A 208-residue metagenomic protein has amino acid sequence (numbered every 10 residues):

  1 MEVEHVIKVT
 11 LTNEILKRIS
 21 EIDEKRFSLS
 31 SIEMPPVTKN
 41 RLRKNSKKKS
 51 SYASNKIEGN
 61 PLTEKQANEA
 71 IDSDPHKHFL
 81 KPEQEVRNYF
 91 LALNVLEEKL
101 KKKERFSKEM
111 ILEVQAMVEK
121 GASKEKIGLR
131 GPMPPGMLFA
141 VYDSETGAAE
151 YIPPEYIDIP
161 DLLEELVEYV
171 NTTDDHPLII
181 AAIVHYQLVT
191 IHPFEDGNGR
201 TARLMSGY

Functional and structural regions predicted by a protein language model:
M1-Y208: FIC/Doc superfamily catalytic core
